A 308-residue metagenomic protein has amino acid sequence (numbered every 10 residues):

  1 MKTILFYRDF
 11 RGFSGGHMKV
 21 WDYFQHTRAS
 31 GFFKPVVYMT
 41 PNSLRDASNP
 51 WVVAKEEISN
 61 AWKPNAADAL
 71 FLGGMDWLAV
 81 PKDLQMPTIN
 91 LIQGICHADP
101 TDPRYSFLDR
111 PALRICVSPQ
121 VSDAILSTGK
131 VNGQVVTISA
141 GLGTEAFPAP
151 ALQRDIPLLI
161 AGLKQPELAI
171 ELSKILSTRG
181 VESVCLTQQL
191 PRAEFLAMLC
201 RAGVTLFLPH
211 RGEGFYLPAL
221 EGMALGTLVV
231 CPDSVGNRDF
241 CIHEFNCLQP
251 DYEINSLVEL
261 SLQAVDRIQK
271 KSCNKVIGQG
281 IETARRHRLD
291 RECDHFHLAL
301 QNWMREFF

Functional and structural regions predicted by a protein language model:
M1-A69, L196, V230-N237, N246-D251 (+1 more regions): N-terminal pre-catalytic "stem/leader" segment of glycosyltransferase-like enzymes
G16-K19, Y23, D123-T128, G133-F195: Conserved catalytic-core segment of nucleotide-activated headgroup transferases in glycan assembly
N42-A112: Extended catalytic core of nucleotide-activated donor transferases of GT-like folds
L196, A219-A224, R238-D239: Short alpha-helical segment that forms part of, or immediately flanks, the ligand-binding pocket in carbohydrate-active
C200-A202, E221-T227, P232, H243 (+1 more regions): Conserved donor-binding/catalytic loop of nucleotide-activated donor transferases
P209-L217, R238-D239: Nucleotide-sugar-dependent
H243, C247-N255, A264-Q269: Conserved acidic donor-binding segment of nucleotide-sugar-dependent glycosyltransferases
Q269-F307: A charged, aromatic-enriched C-terminal amphipathic alpha-helix characteristic of glycosyltransferases across folds
